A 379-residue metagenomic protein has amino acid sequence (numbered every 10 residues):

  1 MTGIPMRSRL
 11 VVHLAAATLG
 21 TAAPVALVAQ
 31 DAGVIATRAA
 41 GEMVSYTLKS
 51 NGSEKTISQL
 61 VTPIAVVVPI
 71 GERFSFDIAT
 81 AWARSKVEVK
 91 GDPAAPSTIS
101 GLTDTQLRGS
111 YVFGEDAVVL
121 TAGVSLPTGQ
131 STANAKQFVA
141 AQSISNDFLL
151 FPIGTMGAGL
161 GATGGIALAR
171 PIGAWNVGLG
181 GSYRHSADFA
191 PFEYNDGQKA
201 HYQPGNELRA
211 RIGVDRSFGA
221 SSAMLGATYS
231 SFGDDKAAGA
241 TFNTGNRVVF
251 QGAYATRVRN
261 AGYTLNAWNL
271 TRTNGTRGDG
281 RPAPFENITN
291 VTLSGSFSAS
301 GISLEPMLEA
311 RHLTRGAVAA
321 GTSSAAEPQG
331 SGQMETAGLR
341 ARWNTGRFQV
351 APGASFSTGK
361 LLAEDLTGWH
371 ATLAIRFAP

Functional and structural regions predicted by a protein language model:
M1-V34, A378-P379: Cleavable N-terminal export/targeting peptides
A29-F76, W82-K86, S143, D188 (+5 more regions): Short glycine/proline- and aromatic-enriched beta-strand/turn motifs that initiate or cap beta-hairpins
Q30-D31, V66, I70-R73, P93-A95 (+4 more regions): An N-terminal domain-start capping segment
A32-A40, Q59, P63, R73-A79 (+8 more regions): Outer-membrane beta-barrel architecture
E42-Y46, A81-S85, G123-N134, G180-D188 (+3 more regions): Short glycine-rich beta-strand segments
S53, V87-I99: Outer-membrane beta-barrel proteins
T98-S217, K236-T244, F250: Outer-membrane pore/translocation modules
D188-P379: Outer membrane beta-barrel transmembrane domains
